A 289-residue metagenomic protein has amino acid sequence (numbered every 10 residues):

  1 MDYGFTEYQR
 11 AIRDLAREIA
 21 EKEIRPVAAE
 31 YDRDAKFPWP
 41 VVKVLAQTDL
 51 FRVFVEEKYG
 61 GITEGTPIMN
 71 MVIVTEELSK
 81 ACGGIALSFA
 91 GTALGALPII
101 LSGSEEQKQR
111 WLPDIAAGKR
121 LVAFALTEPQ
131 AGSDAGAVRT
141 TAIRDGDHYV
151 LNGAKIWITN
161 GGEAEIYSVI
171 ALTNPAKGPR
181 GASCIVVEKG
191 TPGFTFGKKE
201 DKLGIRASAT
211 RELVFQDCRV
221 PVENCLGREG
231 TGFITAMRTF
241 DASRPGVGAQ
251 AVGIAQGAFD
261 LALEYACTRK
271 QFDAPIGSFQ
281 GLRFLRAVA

Functional and structural regions predicted by a protein language model:
M1-L87, Q109-R110, D114-A117: Amphipathic, small/basic residue-rich leader segments at the start of a protein or domain
D2-Y8, E76, K80, C184 (+1 more regions): Glycine-rich beta->alpha junctions and the first turn(s) of the following alpha-helix
G83-E106, G132: N-terminal glycine-rich flavin-associated loop
S88, Q130-S133, W157-N160, N174-A176 (+1 more regions): Short Gly/Pro-enriched turn/cap motifs at secondary-structure boundaries
G118-L126: A short, Trp-centered hydrophobic/proline-enriched beta-strand micro-motif
S133-D134, Y149: Hydrophobic, small-residue-rich alpha-helical packing segments that form membrane-like cores
T140-I143: A structural signal for short hydrophobic beta-strand segments in well-ordered beta-sheet cores
D147-H148, N152-F196: A short core secondary-structure module
